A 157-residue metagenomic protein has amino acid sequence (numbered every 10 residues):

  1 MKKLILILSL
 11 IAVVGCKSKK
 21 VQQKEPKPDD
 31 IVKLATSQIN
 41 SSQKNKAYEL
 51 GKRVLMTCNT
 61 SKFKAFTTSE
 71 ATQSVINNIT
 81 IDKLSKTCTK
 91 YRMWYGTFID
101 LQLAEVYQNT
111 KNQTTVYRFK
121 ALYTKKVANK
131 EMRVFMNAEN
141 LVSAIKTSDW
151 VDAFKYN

Functional and structural regions predicted by a protein language model:
M1-L4: Positively charged n-region of N-terminal signal peptides that target proteins for export
L6-I11: Hydrophobic alpha-helical targeting segments used for export or membrane insertion
V14-G15: C-terminal motif of bacterial Sec signal peptides marking the signal peptidase cleavage site
S18-T57: Short, low-complexity N-terminal intrinsically disordered segments enriched in polar/charged residues
S41, T57, M93, V151-N157: Acidic, low-complexity intrinsically disordered segments
T60-S61: Charged, alpha-helical scaffolding/interaction elements associated with membrane systems
A65-Q113: Short solvent-exposed beta->alpha transition segments
V106-N157: Exposed beta-sheet edge and beta->alpha loop/turn motif
